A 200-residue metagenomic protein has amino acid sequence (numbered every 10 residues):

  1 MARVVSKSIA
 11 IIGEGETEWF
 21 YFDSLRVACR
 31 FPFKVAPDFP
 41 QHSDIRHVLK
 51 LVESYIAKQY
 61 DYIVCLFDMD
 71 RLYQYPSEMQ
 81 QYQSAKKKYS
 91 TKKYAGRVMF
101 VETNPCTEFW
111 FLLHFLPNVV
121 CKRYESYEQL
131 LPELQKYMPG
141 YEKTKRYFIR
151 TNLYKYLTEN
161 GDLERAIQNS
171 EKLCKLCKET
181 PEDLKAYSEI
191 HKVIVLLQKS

Functional and structural regions predicted by a protein language model:
M1-S6, W19-P37, K50-K58, Y62 (+1 more regions): C-terminal accessory helical subdomains adjacent to catalytic cores in phosphodiester- and nucleotide-handling enzymes
S8-I12: Conserved beta-strand elements of the Class I
G13, F67: Short beta-strand/turn micro-motifs composed of small residues that flank or help shape donor/cofactor-binding pockets
E14-E18: Short glycine-enriched loops at secondary-structure junctions
F31, Q41-R46: Eukaryotic endosomal/vacuolar membrane-trafficking regulators centered on PX-domain-mediated PI3P pathways
